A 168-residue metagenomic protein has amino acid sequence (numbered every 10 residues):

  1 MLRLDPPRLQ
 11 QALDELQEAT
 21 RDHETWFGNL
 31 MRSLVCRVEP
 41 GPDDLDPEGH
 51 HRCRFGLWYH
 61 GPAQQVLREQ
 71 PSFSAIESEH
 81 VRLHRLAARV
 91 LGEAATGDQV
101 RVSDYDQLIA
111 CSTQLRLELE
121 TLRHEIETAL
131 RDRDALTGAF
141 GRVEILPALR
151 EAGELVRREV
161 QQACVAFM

Functional and structural regions predicted by a protein language model:
M1-T128: Regulatory sensory/coupling modules that transmit signals to nucleotide-handling catalytic cores
D22, E144-E151: Non-catalytic alpha-helical scaffold/packing segments enriched in small hydrophobic residues
H124-I145, Q162, F167: Amphipathic HAMP/coiled-coil signal-transducing linker helices that couple sensory inputs to cytosolic output domains
A148-M168: Active-site-proximal structural segments of metal-dependent nucleotidyl cyclase/transferase enzymes
